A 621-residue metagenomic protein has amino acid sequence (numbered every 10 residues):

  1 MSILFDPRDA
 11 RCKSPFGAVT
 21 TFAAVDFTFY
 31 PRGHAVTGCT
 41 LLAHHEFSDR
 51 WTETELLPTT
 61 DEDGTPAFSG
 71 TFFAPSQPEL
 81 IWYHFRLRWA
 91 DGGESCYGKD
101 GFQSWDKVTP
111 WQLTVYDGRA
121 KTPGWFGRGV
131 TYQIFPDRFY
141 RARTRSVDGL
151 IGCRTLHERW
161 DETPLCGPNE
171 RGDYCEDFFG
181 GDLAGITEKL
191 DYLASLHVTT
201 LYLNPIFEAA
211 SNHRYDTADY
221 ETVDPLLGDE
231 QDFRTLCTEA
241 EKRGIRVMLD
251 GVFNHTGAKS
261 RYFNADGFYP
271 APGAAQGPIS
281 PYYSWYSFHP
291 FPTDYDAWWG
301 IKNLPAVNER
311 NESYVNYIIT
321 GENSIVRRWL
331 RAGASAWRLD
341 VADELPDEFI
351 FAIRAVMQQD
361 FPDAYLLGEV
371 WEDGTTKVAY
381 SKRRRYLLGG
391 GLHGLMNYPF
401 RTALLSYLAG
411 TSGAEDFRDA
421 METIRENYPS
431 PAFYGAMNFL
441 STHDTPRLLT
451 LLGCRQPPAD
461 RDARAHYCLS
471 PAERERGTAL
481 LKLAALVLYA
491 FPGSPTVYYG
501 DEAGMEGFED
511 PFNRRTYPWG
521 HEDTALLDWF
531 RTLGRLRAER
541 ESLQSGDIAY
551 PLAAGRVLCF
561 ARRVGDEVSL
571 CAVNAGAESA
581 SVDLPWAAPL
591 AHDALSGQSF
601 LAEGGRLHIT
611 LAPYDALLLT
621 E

Functional and structural regions predicted by a protein language model:
I3-G17, T21-F29, G38, W51-P66 (+2 more regions): Active-site and adjacent substrate-binding regions of carbohydrate-active enzymes
T28-Y30, H45-E46: Single-stranded nucleic-acid-binding OB-fold domains
A35-L41: Solvent-exposed loop/turn segments flanking beta-strands in beta-repeat/beta-sandwich domains
L42-E46, R88: Predominantly extracellular/luminal cell-surface or secreted proteins
F73-P78: Short, surface-exposed loop/turn segments at beta-strand-coil junctions that are enriched for proline with nearby
